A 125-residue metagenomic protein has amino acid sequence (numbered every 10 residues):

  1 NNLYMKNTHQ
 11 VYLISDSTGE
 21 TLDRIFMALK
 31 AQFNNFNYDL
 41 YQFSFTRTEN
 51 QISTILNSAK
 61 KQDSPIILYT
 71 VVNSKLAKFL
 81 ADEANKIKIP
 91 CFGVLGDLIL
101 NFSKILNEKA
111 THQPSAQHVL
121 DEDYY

Functional and structural regions predicted by a protein language model:
L3-L29: N-terminal accessory targeting/assembly segments
M5, T48-Q51, H118-Y125: Short N-terminal or domain-adjacent regulatory/targeting segments
L13, Q42, G93-V94: Structural signal for conserved beta-strand scaffold positions within catalytic alpha/beta enzyme cores
M27-Q32, A84-K86: Short, solvent-exposed amphipathic alpha-helical segments in soluble enzyme and RNA/protein-processing domains
Q32-F33, K60: Non-transmembrane, aqueous-exposed alpha-helical and coiled segments at domain scale
F33-R47: A short beta-strand-loop structural module common to alpha/beta enzyme folds
Q51-D97, N101: Phosphate-bearing ligand-interacting subdomains that bind or position ATP/ADP/UDP/GDP/NAD(P) or nucleotide-linked
N85-Y125: Ser/Thr/Gly-rich flexible loops in soluble cytosolic domains mediating phosphotransfer, phosphorylation
